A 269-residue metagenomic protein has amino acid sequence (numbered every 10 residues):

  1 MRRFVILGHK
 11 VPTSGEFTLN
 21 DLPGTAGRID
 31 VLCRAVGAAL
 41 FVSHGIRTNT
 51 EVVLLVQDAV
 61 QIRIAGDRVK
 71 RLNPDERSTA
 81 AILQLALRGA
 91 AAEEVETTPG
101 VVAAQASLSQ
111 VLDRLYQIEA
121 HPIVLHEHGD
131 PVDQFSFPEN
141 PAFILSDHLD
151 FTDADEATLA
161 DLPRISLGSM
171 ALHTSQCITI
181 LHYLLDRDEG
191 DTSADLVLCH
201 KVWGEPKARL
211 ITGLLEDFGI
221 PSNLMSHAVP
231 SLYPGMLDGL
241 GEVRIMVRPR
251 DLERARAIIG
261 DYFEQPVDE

Functional and structural regions predicted by a protein language model:
M1-H126: RNA substrate-binding interface of SAM-dependent RNA methyltransferases
A39-S43, D188, Y262-Q265: Change "in soluble alpha/beta enzymes" to "in soluble alpha/beta proteins
A104-S107, L125-D133, P141-F151: Long, charge-patterned amphipathic alpha-helical coiled-coil/hairpin "stalk" segments used as oligomerization
Y116, A160, E216: Anion (oxyanion) recognition and catalysis
P122, R164, S222: Hydrophobic anchor at the start of a short beta-strand that flanks the dinucleotide cofactor-binding loop
D150-T158, A228-Y233: Short, glycine/polar-rich helix-capping loops at beta-to-alpha or helix-loop-helix junctions that flank or form
D153-D191: Structured adenosyl-cofactor binding patch, chiefly the S-adenosyl-L-methionine
D191-E269: Acidic/polar low-complexity segments and flexible, solvent-exposed patches
